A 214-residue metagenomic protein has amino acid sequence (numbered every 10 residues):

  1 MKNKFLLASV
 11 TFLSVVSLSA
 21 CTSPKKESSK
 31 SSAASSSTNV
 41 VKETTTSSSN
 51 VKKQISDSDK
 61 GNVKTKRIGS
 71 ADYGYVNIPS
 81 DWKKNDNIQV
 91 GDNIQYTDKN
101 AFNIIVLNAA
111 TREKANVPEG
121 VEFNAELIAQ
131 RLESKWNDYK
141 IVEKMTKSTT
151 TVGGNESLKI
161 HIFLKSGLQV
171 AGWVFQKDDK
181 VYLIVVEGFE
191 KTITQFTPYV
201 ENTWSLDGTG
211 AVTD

Functional and structural regions predicted by a protein language model:
M1-K2: N-terminal secretory signal peptides that target proteins for export/translocation
F5-L7, S17-T46: Bacterial lipoprotein signal-peptidase II cleavage site
F12-L13: Repetitive helical segments and hydrophobic/amphipathic motifs
C21, Y73-I88, V200-A211: Short conserved aromatic/hydrophobic patches within beta-strands of well-structured domains
V51-G91: N-terminal "mature-domain start" segment
I78, N124, I128, L132 (+2 more regions): Stable alpha-helical elements in mature extracytoplasmic
I88-V174, K180: Conserved polar/disulfide-associated segments of primarily extracytoplasmic proteins
E156-D214: Short, well-structured beta-strand
